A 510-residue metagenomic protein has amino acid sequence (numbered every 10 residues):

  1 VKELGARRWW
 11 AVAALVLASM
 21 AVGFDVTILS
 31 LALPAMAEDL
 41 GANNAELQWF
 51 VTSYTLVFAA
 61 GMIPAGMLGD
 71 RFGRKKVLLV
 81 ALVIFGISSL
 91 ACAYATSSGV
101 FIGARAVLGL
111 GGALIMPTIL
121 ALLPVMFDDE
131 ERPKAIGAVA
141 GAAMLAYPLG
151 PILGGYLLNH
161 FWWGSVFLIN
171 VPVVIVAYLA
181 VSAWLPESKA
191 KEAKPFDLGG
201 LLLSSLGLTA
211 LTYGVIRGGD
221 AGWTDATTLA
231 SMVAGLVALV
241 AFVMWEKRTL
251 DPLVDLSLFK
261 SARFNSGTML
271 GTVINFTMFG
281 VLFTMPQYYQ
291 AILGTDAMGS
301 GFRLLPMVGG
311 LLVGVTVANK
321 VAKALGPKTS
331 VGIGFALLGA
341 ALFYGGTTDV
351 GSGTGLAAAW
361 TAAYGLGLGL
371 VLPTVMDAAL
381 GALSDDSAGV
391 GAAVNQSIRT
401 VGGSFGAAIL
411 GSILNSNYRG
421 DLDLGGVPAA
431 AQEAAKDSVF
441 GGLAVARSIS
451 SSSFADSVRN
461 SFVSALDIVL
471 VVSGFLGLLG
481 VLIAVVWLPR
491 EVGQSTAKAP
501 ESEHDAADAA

Functional and structural regions predicted by a protein language model:
K2, V176-S205, K247-A262, K323 (+2 more regions): Flexible interhelical linker loops that connect adjacent transmembrane helices in multi-pass membrane transporters
W9-F58, M62, A142, W162 (+6 more regions): Transmembrane core module of solute transporters
A18, V80-I84, S88, A104 (+9 more regions): Residue-level signature of the transmembrane alpha-helical cores of Major Facilitator Superfamily-type secondary
V22, V51-Y54, F58, F85 (+11 more regions): Structural signature of transmembrane alpha-helices in multi-pass secondary transporters
M36-A37, L68-G69, L153-F161, V215 (+4 more regions): Interfacial helix-cap and linker-helix signal at transmembrane-aqueous boundaries of multi-pass secondary transporters
M62-G200, A226, G309, G351 (+1 more regions): Helix-loop-helix hairpins in multi-pass membrane proteins, especially solute transporters
P172-K189, G207-I216, G235-R248, G480-L488: C-terminal membrane-cytosol helix-exit motif in multi-pass small-molecule transporters
V176, M376-A378, A382, V394 (+2 more regions): Hydrophobic transmembrane architecture of multi-pass small-molecule transporters
